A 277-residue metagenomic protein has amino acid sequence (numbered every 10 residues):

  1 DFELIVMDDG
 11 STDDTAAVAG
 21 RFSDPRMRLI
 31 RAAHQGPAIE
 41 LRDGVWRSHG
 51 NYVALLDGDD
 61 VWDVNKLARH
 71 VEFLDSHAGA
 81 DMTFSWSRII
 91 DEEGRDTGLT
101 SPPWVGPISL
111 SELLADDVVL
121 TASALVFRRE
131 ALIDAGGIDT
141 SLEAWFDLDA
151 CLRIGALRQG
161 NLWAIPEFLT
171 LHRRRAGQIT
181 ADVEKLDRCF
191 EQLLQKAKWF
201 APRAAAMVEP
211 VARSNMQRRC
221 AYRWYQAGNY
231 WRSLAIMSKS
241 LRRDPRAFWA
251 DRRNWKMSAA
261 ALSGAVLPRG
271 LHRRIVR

Functional and structural regions predicted by a protein language model:
D1-V6, D14, P25-R28: Short loop->beta transition adjacent to catalytic acidic/histidine clusters or analogous donor-positioning motifs
D8-A17, D57: A conserved acidic beta->alpha catalytic loop
A32-S48, R69: Glycine-rich, basic loop-to-helix element that forms the pyrophosphate-binding segment of sugar-nucleotide handling
W46, S85, L99, P103-L193: Conserved nucleotide-sugar donor-binding catalytic segment
V53: Short aromatic/hydrophobic "clamp" motif used to bind/position activated sugar donors
D57-V61, W86: The conserved acidic donor/metal-binding loop of glycosyltransferases
N65-T97: Conserved donor NDP-sugar-binding/catalytic core segment of glycosyltransferases
A156, R174-R277: C-terminal subregions of glycosyltransferases and related glycan-biosynthesis enzymes
